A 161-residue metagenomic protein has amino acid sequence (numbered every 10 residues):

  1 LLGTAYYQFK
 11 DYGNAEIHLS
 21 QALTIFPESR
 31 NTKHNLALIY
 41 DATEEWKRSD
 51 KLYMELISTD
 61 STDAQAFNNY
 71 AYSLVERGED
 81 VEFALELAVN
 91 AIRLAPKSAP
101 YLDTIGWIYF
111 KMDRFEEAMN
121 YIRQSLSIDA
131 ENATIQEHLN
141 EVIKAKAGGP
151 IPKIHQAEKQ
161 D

Functional and structural regions predicted by a protein language model:
T4, L38, Y72-S73, W107 (+1 more regions): Residue-level recognition of tetratricopeptide repeat
Y7, D41, V75-E76, F110: Position-specific recognition of the canonical hydrophobic site in helix A of tetratricopeptide repeat
R77-E79, T104-D161: Terminal, low-structured helical/coil segments at or just beyond the last alpha-helical repeat
